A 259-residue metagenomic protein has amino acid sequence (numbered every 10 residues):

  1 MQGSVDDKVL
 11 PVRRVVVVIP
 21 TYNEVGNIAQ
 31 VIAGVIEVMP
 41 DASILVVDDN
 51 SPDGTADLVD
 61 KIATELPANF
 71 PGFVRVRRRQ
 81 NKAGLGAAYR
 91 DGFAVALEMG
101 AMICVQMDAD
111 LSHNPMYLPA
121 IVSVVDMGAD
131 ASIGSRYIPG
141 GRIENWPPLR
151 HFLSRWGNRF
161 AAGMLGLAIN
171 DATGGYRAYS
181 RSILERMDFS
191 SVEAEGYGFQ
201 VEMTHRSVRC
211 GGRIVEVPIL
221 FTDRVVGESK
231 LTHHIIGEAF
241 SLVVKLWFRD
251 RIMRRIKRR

Functional and structural regions predicted by a protein language model:
M1-G34: N-proximal low-complexity "stem/linker" segments adjacent to membrane-targeting elements
M1-V12, G166, F189-R259: Hydrophobic helical membrane-anchoring modules
G26-Q30, D53-A63: Acidic helix N-cap motif at the loop->helix transition within catalytic regions of sugar-transfer enzymes
A33-A42: Short, acidic, metal-binding catalytic loop of nucleotide-sugar glycosyltransferases
D41-S51, R77-R78: Short beta-strand/loop segment that forms part of the nucleotide-sugar
D48-L58, N81, L111: A conserved acidic beta->alpha catalytic loop
F73-E98, P115-Y197, R224-A239: Acceptor/aglycone-binding surface of glycosyltransferases and processive sugar-polymer synthases
A101-S112: Short beta-strand-to-loop acidic/aromatic patch adjacent to the donor-nucleotide binding site
